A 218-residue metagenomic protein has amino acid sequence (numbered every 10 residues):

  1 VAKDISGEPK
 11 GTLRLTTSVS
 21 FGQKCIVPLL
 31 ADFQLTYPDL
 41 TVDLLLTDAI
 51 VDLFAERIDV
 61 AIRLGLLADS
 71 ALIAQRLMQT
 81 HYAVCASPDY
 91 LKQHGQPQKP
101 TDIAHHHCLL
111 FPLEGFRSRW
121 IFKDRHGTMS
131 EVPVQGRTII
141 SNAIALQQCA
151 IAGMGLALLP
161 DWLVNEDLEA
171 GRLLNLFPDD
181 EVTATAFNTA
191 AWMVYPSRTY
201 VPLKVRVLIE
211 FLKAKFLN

Functional and structural regions predicted by a protein language model:
V1-P9: Alpha-helical linker/hinge and terminal dimerization helices associated with HTH transcriptional regulators
K10-I73: Central regulatory/effector-binding core of bacterial HTH transcription factors
D39, N165-E166, A170, D179-N218: C-terminal effector-binding regulatory domain of bacterial HTH transcription factors
D39-D43, T128-R137: A local structural motif
D48, L64-L66, A86-P88, L159-D161 (+1 more regions): Beta->alpha turn/N-cap motifs
A71-Y82, A86-L113: Flexible hinge/capping segments at coil-to-helix
H107-H126: Secondary-structure junction motif
E131-F177, T183-A184, M193-Y195: Hydrophobic hinge/microswitch elements
